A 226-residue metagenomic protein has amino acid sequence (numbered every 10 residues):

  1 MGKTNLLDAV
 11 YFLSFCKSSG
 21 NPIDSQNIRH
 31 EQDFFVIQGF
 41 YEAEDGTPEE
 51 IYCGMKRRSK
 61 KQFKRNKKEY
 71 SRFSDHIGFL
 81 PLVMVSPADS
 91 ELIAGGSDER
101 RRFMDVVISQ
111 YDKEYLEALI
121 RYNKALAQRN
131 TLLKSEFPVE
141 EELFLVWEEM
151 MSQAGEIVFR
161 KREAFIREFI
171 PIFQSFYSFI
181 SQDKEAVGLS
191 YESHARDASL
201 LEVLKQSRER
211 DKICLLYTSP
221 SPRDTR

Functional and structural regions predicted by a protein language model:
M1-F12: Pre-Walker A-like glycine/lysine-rich segment at the N-terminus of P-loop NTPase domains
F12-F15, T131: Regular, well-ordered alpha-helical segments
S14-E99, D105-Y111, Y115, I170-S175 (+1 more regions): Nucleotide-state sensing region of NTPase/ATPase domains
E44-G46, E136-E142, H194-A198: Short, glycine- and charge-enriched coil/turn segments that flank and shape catalytic ligand pockets
E91-S175, I180: An accessory alpha-helical subdomain
K161-E192, D197-L216: Amphipathic alpha-helical domain-onset/packing element
Y217-R226: Single conserved hydrophobic/aromatic residue that forms the stacking wall/gate of nucleotide- or nucleobase-binding
